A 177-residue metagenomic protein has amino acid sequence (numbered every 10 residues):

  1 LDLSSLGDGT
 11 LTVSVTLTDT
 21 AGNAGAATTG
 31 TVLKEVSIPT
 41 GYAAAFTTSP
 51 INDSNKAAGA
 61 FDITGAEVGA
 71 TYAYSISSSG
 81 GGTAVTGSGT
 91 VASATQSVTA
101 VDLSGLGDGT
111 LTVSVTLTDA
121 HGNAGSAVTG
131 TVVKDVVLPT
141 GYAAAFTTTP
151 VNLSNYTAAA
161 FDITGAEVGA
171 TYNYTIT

Functional and structural regions predicted by a protein language model:
L1-G7, A24-A27, A45-D53, G69-G107 (+4 more regions): Extracellular beta-sheet repeat scaffolds used for adhesion and glycan interaction
D2, D19, T29-Y42, T47 (+2 more regions): Flexible, low-complexity linkers/stalks enriched in Thr/Pro that connect modular domains
G9-V13, G109-V113: Exposed beta-strand face motif in extracellular beta-rich ectodomains
A57-F61, T157-F161: Structural beta-strand segments of beta-rich domains
D62-E67, D162-E167: Acidic, Ser/Thr
